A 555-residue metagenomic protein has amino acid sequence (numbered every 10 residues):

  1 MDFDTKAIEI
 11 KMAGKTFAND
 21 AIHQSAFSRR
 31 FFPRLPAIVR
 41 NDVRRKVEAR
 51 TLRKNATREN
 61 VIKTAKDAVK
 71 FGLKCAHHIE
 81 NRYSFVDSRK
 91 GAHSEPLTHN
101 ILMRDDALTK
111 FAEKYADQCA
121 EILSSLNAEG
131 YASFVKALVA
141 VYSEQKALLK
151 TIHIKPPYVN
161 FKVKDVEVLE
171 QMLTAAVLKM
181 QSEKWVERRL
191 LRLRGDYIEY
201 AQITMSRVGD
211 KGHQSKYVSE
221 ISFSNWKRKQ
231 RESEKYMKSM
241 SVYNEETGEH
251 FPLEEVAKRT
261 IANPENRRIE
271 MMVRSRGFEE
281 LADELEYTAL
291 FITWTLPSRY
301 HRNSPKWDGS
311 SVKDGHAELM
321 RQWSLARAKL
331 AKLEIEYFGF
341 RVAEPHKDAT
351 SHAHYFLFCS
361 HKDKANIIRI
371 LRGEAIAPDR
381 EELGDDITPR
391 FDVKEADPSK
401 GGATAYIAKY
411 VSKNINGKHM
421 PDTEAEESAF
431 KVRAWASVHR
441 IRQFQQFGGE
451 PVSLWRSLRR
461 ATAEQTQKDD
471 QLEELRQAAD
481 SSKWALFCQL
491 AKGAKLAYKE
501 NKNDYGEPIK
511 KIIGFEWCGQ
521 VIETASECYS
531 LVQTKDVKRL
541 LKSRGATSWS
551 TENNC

Functional and structural regions predicted by a protein language model:
M1-A349, H361-C555: Right-hand nucleic-acid polymerase module
F356-F358: Short hydrophobic/aromatic beta-strand micro-patches that form the beta-sheet surface supporting nucleotide- or nucleic
